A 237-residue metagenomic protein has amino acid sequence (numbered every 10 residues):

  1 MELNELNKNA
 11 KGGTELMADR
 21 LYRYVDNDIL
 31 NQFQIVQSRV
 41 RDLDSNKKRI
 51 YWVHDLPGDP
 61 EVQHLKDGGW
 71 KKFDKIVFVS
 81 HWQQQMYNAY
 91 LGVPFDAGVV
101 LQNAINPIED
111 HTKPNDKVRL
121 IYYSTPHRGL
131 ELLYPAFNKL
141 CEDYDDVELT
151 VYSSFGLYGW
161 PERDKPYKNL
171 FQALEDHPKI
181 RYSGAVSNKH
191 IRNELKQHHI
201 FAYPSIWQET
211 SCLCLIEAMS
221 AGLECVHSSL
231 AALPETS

Functional and structural regions predicted by a protein language model:
M1-L43: N-terminal pre-catalytic "stem/leader" segment of glycosyltransferase-like enzymes
Q32-E61, D74-F78, V99-L101: Active-site proximal beta-strand in glycosyltransferases
D74-N88, V93-D110: Donor nucleotide-sugar binding/catalytic pocket of nucleotide-sugar-dependent glycosyltransferases
T112-G129, Y134-F137, C141, T150: Conserved donor-binding/catalytic core segment of Leloir-type glycosyltransferases
E148-Y167, G184: Glycosyltransferase donor-sugar binding loop
R163-K189: Nucleotide-activated donor-binding/catalytic signature segment of Leloir-type glycosyltransferases, i.e., the conserved
K196-T210, L223: Acidic donor-binding loop of glycosyltransferase active sites
S229-S237: Short acidic/histidine- and often glycine-rich active-site loop of Leloir-type glycosyltransferases that engages
